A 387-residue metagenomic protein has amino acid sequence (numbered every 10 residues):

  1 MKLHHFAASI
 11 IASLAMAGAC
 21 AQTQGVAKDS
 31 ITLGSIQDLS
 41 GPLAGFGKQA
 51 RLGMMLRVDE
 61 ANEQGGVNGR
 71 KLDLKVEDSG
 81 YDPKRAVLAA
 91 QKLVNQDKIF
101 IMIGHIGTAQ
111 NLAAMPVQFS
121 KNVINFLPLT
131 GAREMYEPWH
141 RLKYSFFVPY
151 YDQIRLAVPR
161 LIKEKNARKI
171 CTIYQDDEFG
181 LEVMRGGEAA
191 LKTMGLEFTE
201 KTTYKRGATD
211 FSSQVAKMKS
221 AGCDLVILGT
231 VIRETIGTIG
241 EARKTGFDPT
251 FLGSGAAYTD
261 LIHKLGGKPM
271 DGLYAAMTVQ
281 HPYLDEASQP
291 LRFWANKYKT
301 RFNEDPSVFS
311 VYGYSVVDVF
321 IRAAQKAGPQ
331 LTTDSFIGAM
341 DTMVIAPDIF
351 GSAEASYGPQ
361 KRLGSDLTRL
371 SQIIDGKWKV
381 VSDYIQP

Functional and structural regions predicted by a protein language model:
M1-T32, I385-P387: Short, low-complexity disordered leader/linker segments with a strong preference for bacterial N-terminal type II
C20-S35, G66-K71, I162-R168: Immediate post-signal peptide segment of exported/extracytoplasmic ligand-binding proteins
G25-V26, I31-M55, E77-K84, I106-G107 (+4 more regions): Extracytoplasmic "Venus flytrap"
T32, G45-L52, E60, Q64-Y136 (+2 more regions): Beta-alpha junction/loop-to-helix N-cap segments that form part of ligand/metal-binding clefts
K84, K98-K201, T250-A275: Extracytoplasmic ligand/sensor domains, especially the bilobed periplasmic-binding protein
A86, F146-K169, T209-S212, T235 (+4 more regions): Hydrophobic alpha-helical segments within soluble ligand-binding/sensing domains
I239-Y314, V380-P387: Extracellular/periplasmic periplasmic-binding protein-like sensory domains
T300-S310, I321-W378: Segments of small-molecule ligand-sensing domains
